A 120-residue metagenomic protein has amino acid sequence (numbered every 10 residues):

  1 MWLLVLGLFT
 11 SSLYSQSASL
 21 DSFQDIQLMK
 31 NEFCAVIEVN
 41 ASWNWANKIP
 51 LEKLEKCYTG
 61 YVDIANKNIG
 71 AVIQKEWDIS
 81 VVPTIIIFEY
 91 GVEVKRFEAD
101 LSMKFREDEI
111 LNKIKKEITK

Functional and structural regions predicted by a protein language model:
W2-S12: Bacterial N-terminal signal peptides
L13-E32, E109-K120: N-terminal leader/targeting and pre-domain segments
S19-Y58: Local sequence-structure signature of Cys/Sec-based thiol-disulfide redox active-site neighborhoods
S22, N68-I73: N-terminal post-signal-peptidase region of extra-cytosolic proteins
S42-W45, K67-I69, E93-V94: Solvent-exposed loop/turn segments at secondary-structure junctions within structured extracellular/periplasmic domains
T59-K67: A short beta-strand-loop structural module common to alpha/beta enzyme folds
E76-F88: Structural micro-motif
I87-K120: Non-catalytic, surface beta->alpha helical segment in thiol-disulfide oxidoreductase systems
